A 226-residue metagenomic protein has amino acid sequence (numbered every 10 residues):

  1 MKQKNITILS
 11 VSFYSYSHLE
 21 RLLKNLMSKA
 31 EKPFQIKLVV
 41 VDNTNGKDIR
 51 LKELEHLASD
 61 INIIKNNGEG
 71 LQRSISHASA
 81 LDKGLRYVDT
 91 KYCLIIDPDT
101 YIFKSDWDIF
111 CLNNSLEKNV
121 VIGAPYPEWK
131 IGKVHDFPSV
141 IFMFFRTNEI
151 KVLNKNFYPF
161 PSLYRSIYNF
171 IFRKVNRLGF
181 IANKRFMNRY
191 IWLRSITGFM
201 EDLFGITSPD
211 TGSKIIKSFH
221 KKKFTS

Functional and structural regions predicted by a protein language model:
N5-T7, K37: Cell-envelope/extracellular polymer assembly enzymes that use nucleotide-activated donors
S15-A30: Short, well-formed alpha-helical segments that are part of the catalytic scaffolds of diverse glycosyltransferases
V40-K52: A conserved acidic beta->alpha catalytic loop
R50-Y87: Active-site-proximal specificity loops/subdomain of glycosyltransferases
C93: Short aromatic/hydrophobic "clamp" motif used to bind/position activated sugar donors
D97-Y101: The conserved acidic donor/metal-binding loop of glycosyltransferases
F103-G205, S213, K217: Conserved catalytic core of nucleotide-sugar-dependent glycosyltransferases
